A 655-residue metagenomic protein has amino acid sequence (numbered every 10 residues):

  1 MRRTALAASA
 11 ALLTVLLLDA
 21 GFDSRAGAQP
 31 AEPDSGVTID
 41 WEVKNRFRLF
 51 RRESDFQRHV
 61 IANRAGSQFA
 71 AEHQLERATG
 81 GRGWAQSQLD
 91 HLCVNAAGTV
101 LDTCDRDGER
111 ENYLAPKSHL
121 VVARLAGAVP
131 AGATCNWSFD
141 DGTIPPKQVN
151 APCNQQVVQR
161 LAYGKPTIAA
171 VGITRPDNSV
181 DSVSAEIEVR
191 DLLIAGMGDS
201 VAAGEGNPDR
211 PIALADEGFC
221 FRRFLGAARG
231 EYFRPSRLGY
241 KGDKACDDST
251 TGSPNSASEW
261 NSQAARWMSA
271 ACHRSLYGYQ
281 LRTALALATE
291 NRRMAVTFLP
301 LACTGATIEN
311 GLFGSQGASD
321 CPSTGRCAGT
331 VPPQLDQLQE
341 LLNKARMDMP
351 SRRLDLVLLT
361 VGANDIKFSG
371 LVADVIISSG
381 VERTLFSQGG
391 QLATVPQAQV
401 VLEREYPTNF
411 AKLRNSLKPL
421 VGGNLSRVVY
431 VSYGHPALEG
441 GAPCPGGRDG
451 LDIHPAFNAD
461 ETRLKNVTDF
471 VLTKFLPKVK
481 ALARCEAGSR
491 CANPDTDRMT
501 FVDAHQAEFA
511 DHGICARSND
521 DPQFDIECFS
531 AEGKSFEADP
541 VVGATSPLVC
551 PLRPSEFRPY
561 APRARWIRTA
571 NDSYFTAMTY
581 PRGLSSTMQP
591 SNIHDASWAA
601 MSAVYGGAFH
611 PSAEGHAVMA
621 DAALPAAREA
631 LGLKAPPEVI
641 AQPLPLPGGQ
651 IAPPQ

Functional and structural regions predicted by a protein language model:
M1-A10: Bacterial N-terminal signal peptides that target proteins for export
V15-R25: C-terminal segment of classical bacterial N-terminal signal peptides
Q29-L193: Beta-strand-enriched, solvent-exposed domains that form extended recognition/catalytic surfaces
P116-V129, C135-S138, S179-D209, A265-L287 (+7 more regions): Mobile, glycine-rich extracellular loop/lid and propeptide segments that shape or gate substrate/ligand access
M197-A215, A363-S379, Y433-G447, E508-D520 (+2 more regions): Short, solvent-exposed beta-strand-terminating loops
G218-R404: Conserved SGNH/GDSL esterase-like catalytic core that processes O-acyl groups on lipids and polysaccharides
Y279-T297, R404-V428, R463-D503: A structural motif corresponding to the C-terminal end of an alpha-helix and its immediate exit/capping segment
H435-R484, G488-F609: Mobile gating loops/cap/lid regions near enzyme active sites that modulate substrate access
